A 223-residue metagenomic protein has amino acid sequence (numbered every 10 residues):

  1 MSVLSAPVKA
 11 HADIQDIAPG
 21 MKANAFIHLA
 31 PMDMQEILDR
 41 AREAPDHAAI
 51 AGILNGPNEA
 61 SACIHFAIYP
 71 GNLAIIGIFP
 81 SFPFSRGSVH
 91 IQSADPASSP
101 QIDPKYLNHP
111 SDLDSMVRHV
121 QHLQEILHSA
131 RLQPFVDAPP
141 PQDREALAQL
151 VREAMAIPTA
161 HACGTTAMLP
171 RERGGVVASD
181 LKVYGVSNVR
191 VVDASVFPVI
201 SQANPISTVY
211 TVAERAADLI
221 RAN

Functional and structural regions predicted by a protein language model:
M1, I76-R131, A154-N223: C-terminal structured subdomain/cap of oxidoreductase catalytic cores
M1-G71, A154, H161-A162: Mid-to-C-terminal "cap/lid" subdomains and adjacent gly/pro-rich loops that border and regulate access to redox
M21, A60, D112-S115, H119 (+1 more regions): Alpha-helical structural motif
M34-E36, L132-D137: Acidic/polar loop patches that form or flank catalytic/metal-binding clefts of enzymes that bind anionic ligands
L38-D39, I102-D103, D143: Short amphipathic beta-strand/extended segments with alternating polar/hydrophobic composition
G56, E145, L150: Active-site and adjacent substrate-binding regions of carbohydrate-active enzymes
P134-A146, R221-N223: Active-site-proximal substrate-binding core of FAD-dependent oxidoreductases
D143, V151-A156: Core nucleotidyl-transferase/polymerase catalytic module
